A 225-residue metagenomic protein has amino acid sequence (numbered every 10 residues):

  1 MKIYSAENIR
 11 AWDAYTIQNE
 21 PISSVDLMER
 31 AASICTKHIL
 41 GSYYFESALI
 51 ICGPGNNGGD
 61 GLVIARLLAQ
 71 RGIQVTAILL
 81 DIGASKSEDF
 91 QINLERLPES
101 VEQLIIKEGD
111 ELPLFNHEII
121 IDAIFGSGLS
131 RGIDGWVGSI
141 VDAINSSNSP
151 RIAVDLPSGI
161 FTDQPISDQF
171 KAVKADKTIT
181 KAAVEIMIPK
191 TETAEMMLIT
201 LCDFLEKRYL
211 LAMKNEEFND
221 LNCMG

Functional and structural regions predicted by a protein language model:
M1-D81, S87, K177, A183-V184 (+1 more regions): Small-residue (G/A/S/T)-rich helix-start motifs and N-terminal tracts that mark the onset
M1-Y4, H117-G225: YjeF_N-associated NAD(P)HX repair module
Q18-N19, D26, A84, R131 (+2 more regions): Short N-terminal micro-motifs specific to bacterial/archaeal maturation and metal-cluster initiation sites
T36-I124, G132-V154: Nucleotide and nucleotide-moiety/phosphate-recognizing core
